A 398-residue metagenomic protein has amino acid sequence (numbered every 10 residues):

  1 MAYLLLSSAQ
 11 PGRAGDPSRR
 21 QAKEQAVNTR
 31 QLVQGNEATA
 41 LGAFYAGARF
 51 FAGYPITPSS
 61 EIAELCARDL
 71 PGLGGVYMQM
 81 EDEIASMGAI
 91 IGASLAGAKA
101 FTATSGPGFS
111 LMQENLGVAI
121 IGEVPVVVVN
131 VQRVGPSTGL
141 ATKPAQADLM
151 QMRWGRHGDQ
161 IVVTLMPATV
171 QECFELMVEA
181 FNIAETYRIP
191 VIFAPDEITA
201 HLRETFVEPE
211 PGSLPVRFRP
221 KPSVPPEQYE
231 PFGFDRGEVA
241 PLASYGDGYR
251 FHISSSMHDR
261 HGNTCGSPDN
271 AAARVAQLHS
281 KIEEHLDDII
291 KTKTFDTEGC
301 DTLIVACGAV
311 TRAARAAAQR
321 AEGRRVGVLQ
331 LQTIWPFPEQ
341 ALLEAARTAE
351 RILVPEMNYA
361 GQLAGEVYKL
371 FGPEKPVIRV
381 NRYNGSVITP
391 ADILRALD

Functional and structural regions predicted by a protein language model:
S7-S8, S18: Serine residues within intrinsically disordered or low-complexity segments
R13, R19-R20: Basic polycationic patches enriched in arginine
R20-Q25, T29-N36, R188-D398: Flexible, low-complexity linker and terminal segments
A22-W154, I161, Y383, T389-A396: Thiamine diphosphate
F44-R49, A67-G75, G92-L95, G117 (+11 more regions): Generic secondary-structure signature for well-ordered alpha-helical cores
L65, A89, E114-N115, E179 (+3 more regions): A short acidic, amphipathic alpha-helical/loop segment
K143-E197, K221-P222: Conserved thiamine diphosphate
